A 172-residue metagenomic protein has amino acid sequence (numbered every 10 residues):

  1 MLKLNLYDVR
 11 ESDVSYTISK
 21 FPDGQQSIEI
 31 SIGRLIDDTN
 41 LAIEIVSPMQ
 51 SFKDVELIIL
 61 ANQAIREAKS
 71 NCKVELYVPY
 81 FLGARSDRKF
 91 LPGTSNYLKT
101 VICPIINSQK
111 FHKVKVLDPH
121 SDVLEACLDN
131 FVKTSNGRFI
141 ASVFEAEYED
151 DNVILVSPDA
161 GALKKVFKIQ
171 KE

Functional and structural regions predicted by a protein language model:
M1-E172: PRPP-associated nucleotide enzymes
